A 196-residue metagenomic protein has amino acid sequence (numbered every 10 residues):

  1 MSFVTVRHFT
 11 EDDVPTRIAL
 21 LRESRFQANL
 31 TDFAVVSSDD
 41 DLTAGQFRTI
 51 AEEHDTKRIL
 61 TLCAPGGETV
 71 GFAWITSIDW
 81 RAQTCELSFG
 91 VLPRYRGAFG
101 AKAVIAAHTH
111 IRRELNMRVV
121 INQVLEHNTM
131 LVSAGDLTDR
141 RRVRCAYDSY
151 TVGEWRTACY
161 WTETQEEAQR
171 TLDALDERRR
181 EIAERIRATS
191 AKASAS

Functional and structural regions predicted by a protein language model:
M1-E23, C63-S196: Acyl-donor (CoA/ACP) binding surface of acyl/acetyltransferases
H8-F9, G45, T49: Hydrophobic, helix-prone linear segments
F26-F47: Conserved GNAT-fold acetyl-CoA-binding loop/helix
A28, F33, A51-E52, R94-Y95 (+1 more regions): Short, contiguous strand/loop micro-motifs
D32, V36, R58-E68: An N-terminal domain-start capping segment
D39-L42, I50-E53, R94-Y95, E154-T157: Short, intrinsically disordered/low-complexity patches at protein termini and at juxtamembrane boundaries
R48-T61: A short helix-loop-beta-strand connector motif used in the catalytic cores of GNAT acetyltransferases and, in some
